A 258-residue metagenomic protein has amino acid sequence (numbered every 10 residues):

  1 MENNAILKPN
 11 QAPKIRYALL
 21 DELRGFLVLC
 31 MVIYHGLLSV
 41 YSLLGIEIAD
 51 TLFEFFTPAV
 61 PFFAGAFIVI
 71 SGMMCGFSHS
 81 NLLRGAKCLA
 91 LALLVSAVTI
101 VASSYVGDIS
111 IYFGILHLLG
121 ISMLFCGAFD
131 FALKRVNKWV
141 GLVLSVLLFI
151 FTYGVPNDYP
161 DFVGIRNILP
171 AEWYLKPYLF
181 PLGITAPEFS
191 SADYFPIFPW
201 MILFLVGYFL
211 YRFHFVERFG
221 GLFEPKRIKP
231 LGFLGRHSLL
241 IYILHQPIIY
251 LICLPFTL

Functional and structural regions predicted by a protein language model:
M1-L258: Alpha-helical transmembrane segments and their immediate juxtamembrane cytosolic regions
